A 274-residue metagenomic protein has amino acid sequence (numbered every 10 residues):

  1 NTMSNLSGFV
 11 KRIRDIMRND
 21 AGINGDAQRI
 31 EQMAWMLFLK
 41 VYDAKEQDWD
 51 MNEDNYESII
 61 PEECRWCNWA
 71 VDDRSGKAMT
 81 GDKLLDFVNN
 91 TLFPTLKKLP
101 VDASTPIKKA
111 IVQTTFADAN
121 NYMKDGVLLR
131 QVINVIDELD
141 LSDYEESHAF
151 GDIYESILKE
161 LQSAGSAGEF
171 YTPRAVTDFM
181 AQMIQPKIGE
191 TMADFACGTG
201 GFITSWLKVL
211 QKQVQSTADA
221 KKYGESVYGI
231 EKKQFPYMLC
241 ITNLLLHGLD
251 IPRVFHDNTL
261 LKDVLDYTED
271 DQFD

Functional and structural regions predicted by a protein language model:
N1, D271-D274: Short, intrinsically disordered, charge-balanced linker/junction segments flanking boundaries in proteins
N1-M183, K187-I188, R253-V264: Non-catalytic, mostly N-terminal accessory regions of nucleic-acid modification and defense proteins
S166-Q272: Conserved S-adenosyl-L-methionine
